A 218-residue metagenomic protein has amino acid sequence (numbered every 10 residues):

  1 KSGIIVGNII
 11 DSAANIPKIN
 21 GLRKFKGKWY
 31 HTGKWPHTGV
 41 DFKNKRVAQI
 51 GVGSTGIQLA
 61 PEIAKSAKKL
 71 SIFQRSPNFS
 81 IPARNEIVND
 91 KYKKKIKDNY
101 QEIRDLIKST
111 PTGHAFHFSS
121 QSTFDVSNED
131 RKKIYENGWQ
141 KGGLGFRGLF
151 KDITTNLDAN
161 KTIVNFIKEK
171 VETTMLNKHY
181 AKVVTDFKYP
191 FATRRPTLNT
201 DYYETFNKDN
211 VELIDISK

Functional and structural regions predicted by a protein language model:
K1-R23, G27, T38-G39, V52 (+1 more regions): N-terminal FAD-binding dinucleotide-binding subdomain shared by FAD-dependent oxidases/monooxygenases
Y30-N44: A short, basic/flexible loop-to-alpha-helix module at the beginning of a structural domain
K43-G53: Beta1/beta-strand and adjacent pyrophosphate-binding region of the FAD-binding site in flavoprotein oxidoreductases
G56: N-terminal Rossmann-fold NAD(P) dinucleotide-binding loop
L59-I63: Aromatic pocket-lining residues of Rossmann-like dinucleotide-binding sites
